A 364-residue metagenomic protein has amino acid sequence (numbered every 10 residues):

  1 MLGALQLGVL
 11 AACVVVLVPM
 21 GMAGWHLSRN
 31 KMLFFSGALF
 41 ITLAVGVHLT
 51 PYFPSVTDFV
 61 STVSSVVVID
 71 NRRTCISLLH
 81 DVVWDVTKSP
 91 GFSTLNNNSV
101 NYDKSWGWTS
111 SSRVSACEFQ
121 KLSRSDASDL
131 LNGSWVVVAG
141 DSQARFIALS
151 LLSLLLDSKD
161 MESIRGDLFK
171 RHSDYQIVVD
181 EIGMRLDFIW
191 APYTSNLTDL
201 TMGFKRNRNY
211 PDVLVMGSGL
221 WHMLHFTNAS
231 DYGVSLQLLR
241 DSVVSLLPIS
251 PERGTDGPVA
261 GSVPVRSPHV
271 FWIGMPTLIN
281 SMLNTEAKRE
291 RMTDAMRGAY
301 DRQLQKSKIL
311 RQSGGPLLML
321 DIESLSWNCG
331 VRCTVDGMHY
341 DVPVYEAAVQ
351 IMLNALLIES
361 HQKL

Functional and structural regions predicted by a protein language model:
M1-L364: A compositional signature for long Ser/Thr(±Pro)-rich, low-complexity
